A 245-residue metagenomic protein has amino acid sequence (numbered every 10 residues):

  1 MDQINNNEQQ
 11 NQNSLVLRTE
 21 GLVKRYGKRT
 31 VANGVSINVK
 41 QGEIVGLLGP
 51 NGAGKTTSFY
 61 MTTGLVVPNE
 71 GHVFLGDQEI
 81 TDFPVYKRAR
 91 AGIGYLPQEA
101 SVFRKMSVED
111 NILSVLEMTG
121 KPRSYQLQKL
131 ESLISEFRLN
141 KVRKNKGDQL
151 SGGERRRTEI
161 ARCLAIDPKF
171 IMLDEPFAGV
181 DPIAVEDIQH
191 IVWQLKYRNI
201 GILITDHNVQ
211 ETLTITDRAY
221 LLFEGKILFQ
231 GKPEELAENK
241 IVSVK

Functional and structural regions predicted by a protein language model:
L48-P50: The feature captures the beta-strand-to-loop junction immediately N-terminal to the Walker
T63: Helix-to-loop junction immediately C-terminal to a conserved catalytic motif
S124-V142, H190-W193, I241: Conserved ABC ATPase "signature" region
K146-L150, E154: Conserved ABC ATPase signature
D167: Conserved catalytic motifs of ABC-family nucleotide-binding domains
I171-E175: Catalytic Walker B motif of ABC-type/P-loop ATPase nucleotide-binding domains
